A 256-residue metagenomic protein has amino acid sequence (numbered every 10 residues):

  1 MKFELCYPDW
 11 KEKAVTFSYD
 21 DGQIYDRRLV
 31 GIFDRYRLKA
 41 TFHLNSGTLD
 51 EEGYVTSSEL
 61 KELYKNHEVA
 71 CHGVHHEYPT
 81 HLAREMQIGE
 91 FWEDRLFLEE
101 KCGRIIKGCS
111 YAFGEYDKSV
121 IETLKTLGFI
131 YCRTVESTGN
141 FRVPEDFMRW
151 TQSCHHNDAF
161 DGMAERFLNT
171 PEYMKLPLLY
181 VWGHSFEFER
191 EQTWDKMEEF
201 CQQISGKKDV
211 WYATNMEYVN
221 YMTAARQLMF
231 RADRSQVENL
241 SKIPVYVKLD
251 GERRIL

Functional and structural regions predicted by a protein language model:
M1-R27, K248-D250: Boundary/entry segment of secreted carbohydrate-active catalytic domains
K2-Y7, R35, E99, Y131-N140 (+1 more regions): C-terminal domain-boundary segment and adjacent tail
E4, R28-I32, E59, S119-T123 (+2 more regions): A short acidic, amphipathic alpha-helical/loop segment
T16-F17, E68, V210: Hydrophobic "anchor" residues on beta-strands that sit immediately upstream of conserved functional sites
Y19-G22, G73, S185, N215: Active-site metal-binding loops of divalent metal-dependent hydrolases
G22-Q23, N157, F186-E189: Short acidic, S/G/P-rich loop/turn micro-motifs used as interaction or catalytic elements
D34-I130, E136-C154, L176-S185: Metal-dependent polysaccharide deacetylase catalytic core of the NodB/CE4 family, i.e., the active-site-bearing domain
C102, T126-V135, H155-L176, E198-I204: Catalytic-core region of carbohydrate-active enzymes that cleave or remodel glycosidic bonds
